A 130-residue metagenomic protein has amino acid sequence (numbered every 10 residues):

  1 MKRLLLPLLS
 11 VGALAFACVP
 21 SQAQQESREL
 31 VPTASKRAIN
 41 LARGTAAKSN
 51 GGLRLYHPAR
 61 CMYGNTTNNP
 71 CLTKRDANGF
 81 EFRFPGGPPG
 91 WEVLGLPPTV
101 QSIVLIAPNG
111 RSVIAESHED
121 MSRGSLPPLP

Functional and structural regions predicted by a protein language model:
M1-L4: Positively charged n-region of N-terminal signal peptides that target proteins for export
P7-F16: Bacterial N-terminal signal peptides
C18-A23: Sec/Tat signal peptide C-region and signal peptidase I cleavage site
S27-N65: Short, non-transmembrane alpha-helical segments in secretory-pathway proteins
N40-A47, F80, F84, G124-P127: Charged, low-complexity, helix/coiled-coil-prone segments
P58-L105: Exposed beta-strand-loop-beta-strand "reactive/processing" segments of non-cytosolic proteins
P97-P130: A short, surface-exposed interaction/processing loop segment used at functional sites
